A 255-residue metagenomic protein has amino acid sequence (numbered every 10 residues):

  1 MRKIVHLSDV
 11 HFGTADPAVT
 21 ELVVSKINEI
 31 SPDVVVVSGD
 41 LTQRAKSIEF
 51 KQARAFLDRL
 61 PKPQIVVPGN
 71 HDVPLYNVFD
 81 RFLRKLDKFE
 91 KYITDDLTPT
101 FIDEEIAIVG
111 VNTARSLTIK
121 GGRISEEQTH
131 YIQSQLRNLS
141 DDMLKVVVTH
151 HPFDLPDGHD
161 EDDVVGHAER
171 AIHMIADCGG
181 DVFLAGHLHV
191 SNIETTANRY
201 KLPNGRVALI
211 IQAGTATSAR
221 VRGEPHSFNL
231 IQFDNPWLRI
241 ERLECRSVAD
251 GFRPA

Functional and structural regions predicted by a protein language model:
M1, P32, P61, S140-L144 (+1 more regions): A general structural motif
M1-R59, L75-Y76, Y131: N-terminal active-site segment of His-dependent metallophosphoesterases
L7-S8, V35-D40, Q64-N70, N112 (+3 more regions): Active-site neighborhood of phospho(di)ester-bond hydrolases with catalytic His/Asp-centered motifs
G13-D16, Q43-I48, N70-R81, S116-K120 (+3 more regions): Active-site environment of divalent metal-dependent phosphoester hydrolases
K51-Y131, L139, H173-A176, P203 (+1 more regions): Extended active-site neighborhood of metal-dependent phosphoesterases/phosphodiesterases
D141-P156: Short acidic, glycine-rich surface-loop motifs adjacent to enzyme active sites
D160-P236: Conserved beta-sheet core of the metallophosphoesterase superfamily
Q232-A255: A short C-terminal boundary segment appended to hydrolase-like catalytic domains
